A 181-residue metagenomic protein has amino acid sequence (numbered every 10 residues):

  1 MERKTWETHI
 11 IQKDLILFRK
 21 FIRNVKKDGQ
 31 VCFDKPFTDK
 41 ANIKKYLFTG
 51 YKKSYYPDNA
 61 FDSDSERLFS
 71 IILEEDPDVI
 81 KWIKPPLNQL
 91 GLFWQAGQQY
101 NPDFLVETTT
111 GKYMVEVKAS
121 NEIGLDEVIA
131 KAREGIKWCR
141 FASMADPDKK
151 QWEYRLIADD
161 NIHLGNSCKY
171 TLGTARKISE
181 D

Functional and structural regions predicted by a protein language model:
M1-Q98, E107-Y113, K118-D181: Intrinsically disordered, low-complexity, repeat-rich regions that form long N- or C-terminal tails or large
N101: Active-site lining segments that contact anionic ligands and/or coordinate catalytic metals
F104: Phosphate/adenylate-binding glycine loop and adjacent helical scaffold
